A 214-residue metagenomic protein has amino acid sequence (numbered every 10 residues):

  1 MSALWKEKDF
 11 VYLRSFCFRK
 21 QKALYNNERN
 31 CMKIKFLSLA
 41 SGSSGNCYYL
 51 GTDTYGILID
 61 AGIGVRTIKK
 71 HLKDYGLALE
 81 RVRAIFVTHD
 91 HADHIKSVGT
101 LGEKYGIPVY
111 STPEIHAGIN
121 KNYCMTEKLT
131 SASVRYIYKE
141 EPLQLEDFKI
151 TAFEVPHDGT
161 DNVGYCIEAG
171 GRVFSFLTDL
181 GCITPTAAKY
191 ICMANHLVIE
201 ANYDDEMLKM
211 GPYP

Functional and structural regions predicted by a protein language model:
K8-D9, R14-K22: N-terminal amphipathic/hydrophobic targeting modules at extreme N-termini, encompassing cleavable Sec/SRP-type signal
Y12, E28-Y75, V163-D179, H196: Conserved beta-strand hairpin/beta-sheet module of binuclear metal-dependent hydrolase folds, prominently
A40, A61-I63, D90, E114 (+4 more regions): Active-site metal-binding loops of divalent metal-dependent hydrolases
V65-T112: Active-site metal-binding motif and surrounding structural segment of the metallo-beta-lactamase
P113-G164, E168-G171: Metallo-beta-lactamase
P185-P214: Cap/insert and terminal regions of metallo-dependent hydrolase folds
